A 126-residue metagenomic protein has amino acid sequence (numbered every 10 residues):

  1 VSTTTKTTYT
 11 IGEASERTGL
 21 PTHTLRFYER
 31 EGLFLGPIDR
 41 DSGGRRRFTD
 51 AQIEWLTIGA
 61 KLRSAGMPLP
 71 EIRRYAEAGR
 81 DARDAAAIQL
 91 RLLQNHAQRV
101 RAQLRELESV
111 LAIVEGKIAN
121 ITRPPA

Functional and structural regions predicted by a protein language model:
V1-T10, E16, L35-G36, R47-A126: Arg/Lys-rich, alpha-helical DNA-contact motif
A14-S15, Y28: Short alpha-helical "recognition helix" segments of helix-turn-helix
L25-S42: Major-groove DNA-recognition helix of helix-turn-helix-type DNA-binding domains
